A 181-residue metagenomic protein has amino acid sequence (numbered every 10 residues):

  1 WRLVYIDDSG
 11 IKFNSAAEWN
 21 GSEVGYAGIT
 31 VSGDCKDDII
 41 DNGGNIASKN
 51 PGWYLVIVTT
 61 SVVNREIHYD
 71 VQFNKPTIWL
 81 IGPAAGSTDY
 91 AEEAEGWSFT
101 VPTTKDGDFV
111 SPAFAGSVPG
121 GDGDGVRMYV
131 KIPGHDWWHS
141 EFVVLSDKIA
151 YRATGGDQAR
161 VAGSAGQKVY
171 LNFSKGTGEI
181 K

Functional and structural regions predicted by a protein language model:
W1-K181: Insoluble glucan recognition modules
